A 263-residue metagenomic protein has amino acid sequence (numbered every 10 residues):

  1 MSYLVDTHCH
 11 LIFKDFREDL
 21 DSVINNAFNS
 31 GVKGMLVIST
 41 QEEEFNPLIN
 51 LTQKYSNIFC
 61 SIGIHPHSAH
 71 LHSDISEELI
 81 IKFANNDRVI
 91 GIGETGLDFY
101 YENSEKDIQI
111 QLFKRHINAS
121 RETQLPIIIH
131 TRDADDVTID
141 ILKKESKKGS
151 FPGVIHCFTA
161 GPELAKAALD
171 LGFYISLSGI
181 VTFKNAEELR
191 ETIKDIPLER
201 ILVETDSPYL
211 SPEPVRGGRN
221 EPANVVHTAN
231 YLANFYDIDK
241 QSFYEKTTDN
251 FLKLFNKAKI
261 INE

Functional and structural regions predicted by a protein language model:
M1-E263: Mid-domain alpha/beta scaffold segments of enzyme catalytic cores
